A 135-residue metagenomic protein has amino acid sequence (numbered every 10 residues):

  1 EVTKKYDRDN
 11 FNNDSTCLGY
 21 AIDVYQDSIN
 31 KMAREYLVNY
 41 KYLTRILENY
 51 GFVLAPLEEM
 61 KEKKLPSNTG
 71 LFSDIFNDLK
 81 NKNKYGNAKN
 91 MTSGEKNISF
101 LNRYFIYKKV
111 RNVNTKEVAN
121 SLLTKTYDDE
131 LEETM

Functional and structural regions predicted by a protein language model:
E1-M135: C-terminal lobe and adjacent flexible extensions of AdoMet/dcAdoMet transferase-like proteins
